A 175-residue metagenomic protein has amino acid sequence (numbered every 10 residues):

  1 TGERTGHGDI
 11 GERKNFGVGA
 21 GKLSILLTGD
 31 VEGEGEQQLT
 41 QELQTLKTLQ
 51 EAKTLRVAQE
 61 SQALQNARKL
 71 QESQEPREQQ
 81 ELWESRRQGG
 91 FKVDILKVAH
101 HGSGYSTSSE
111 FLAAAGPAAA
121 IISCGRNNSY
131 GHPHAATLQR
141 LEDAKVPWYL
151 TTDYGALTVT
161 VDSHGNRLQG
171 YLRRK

Functional and structural regions predicted by a protein language model:
T1-E51, L55, Q65, Q71 (+2 more regions): Active-site-proximal loop/helix segments of hydrolase catalytic cores
A119, C124-K175: Binuclear metal-ion centers of metallo-dependent hydrolases, dominated by the metallo-beta-lactamase
